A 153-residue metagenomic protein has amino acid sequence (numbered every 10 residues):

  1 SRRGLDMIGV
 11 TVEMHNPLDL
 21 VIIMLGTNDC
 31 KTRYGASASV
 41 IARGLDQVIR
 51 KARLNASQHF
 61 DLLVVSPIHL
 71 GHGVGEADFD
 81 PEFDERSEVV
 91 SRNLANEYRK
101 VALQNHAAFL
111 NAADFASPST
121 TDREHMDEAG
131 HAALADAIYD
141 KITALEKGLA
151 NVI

Functional and structural regions predicted by a protein language model:
R2-I153: Alpha-helical cap/lid subdomain in secreted, periplasmic, or secretory-pathway luminal O-acyl-processing enzymes
